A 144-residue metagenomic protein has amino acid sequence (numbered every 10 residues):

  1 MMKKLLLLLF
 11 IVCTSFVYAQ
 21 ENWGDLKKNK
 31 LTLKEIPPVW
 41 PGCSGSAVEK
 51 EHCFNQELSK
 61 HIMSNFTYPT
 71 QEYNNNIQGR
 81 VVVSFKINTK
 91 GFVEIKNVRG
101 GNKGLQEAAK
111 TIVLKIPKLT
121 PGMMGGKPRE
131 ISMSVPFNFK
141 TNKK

Functional and structural regions predicted by a protein language model:
M1-M2: N-terminal secretory signal peptides that target proteins for export/translocation
L6-L7, V17-K144: Charge-biased low-complexity segments
V12-C13: Repetitive helical segments and hydrophobic/amphipathic motifs
